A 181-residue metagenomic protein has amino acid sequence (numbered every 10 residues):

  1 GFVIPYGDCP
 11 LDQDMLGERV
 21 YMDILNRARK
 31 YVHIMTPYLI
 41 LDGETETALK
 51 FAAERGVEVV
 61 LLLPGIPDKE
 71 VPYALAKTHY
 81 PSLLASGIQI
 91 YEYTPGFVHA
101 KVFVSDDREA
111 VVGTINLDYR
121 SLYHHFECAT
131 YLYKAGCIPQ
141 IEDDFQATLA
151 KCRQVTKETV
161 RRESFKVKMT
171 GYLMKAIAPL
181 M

Functional and structural regions predicted by a protein language model:
G1-M181: Charged, low-complexity intrinsically disordered terminal segments
